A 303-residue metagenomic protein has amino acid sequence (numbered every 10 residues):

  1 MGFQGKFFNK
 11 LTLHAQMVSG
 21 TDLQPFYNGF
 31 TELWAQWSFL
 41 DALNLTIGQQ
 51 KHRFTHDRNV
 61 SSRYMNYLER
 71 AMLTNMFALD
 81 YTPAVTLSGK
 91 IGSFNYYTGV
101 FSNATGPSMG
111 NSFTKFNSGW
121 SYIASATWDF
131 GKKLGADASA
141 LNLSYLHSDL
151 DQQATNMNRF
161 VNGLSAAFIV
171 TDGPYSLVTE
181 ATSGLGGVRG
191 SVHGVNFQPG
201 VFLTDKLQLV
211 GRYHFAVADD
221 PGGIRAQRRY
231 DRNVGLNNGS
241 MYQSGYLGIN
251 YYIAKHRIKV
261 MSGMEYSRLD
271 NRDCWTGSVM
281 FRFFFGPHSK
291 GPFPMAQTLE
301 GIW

Functional and structural regions predicted by a protein language model:
M1-G106, S118-I123, T127-K133, V195-P221: Outer membrane beta-barrel
W34-S38, R58-V60, G135-W303: Outer-membrane beta-barrel pore domains
F101-K115, Y122, S144-D151: Active-site-proximal beta-alpha loop/turn segments in soluble metabolic enzymes
F113-G119, V161, G190: Interfacial loop-to-helix transition and helix-capping segments at the boundaries of transmembrane helices
